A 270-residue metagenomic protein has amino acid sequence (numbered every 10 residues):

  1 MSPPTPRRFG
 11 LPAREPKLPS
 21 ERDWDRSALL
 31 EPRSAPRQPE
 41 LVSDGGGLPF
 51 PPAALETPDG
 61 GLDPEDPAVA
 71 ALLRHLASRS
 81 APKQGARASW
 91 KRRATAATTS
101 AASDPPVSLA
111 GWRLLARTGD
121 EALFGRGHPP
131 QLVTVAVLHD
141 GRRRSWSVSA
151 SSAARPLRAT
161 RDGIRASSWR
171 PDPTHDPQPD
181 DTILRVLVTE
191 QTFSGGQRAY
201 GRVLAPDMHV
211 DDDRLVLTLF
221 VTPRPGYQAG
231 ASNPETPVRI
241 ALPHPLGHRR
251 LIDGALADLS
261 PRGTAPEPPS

Functional and structural regions predicted by a protein language model:
M1-G119, A159-A205, D258-S270: Extracytoplasmic low-complexity, Pro/Thr/Ser/Ala/Gly-rich segments that lie immediately after a secretion/anchoring
T99-A153, T218-R262: Extracytosolic low-complexity repeat regions of secreted or lipid-anchored proteins
D176-D181, D207-V216, A241-R249: A short, structured loop/turn motif at beta-sheet edges
V186, D211-P223: Short, aliphatic-rich beta-strand segments
